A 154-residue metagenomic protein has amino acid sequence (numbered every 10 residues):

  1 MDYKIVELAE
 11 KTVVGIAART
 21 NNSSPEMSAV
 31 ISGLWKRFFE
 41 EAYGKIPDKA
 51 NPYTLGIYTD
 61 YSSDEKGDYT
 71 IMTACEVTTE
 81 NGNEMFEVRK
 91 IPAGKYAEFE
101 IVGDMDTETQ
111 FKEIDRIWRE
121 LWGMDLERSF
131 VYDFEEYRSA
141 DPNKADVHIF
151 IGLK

Functional and structural regions predicted by a protein language model:
M1-K154: A solvent-exposed interaction/effector surface
